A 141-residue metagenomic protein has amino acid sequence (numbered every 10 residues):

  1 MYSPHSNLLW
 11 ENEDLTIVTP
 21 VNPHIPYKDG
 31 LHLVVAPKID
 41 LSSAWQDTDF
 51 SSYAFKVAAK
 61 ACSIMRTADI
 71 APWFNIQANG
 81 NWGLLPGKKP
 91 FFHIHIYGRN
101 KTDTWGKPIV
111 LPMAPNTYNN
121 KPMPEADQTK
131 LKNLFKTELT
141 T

Functional and structural regions predicted by a protein language model:
M1-T141: HIT superfamily nucleotide-processing domains
